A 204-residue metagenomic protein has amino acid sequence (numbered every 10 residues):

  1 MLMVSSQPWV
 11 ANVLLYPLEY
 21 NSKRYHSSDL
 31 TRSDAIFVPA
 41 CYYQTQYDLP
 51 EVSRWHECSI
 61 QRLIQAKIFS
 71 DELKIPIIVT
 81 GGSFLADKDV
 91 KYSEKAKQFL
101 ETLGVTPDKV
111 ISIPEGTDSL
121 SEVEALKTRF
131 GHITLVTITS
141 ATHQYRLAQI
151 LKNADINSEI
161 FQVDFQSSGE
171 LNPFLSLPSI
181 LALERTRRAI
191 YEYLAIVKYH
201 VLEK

Functional and structural regions predicted by a protein language model:
M1-P8: Hydrophobic membrane-insertion alpha-helices, especially the h-region of bacterial N-terminal signal peptides
P8-I180: A structural signal for short, hydrophobic/glycine-enriched beta-strand patches
V10-V13, P17, R185-K204: A transmembrane-helix-recognition feature enriched in membrane-embedded lipid enzymes and envelope glyco-/phospholipid
